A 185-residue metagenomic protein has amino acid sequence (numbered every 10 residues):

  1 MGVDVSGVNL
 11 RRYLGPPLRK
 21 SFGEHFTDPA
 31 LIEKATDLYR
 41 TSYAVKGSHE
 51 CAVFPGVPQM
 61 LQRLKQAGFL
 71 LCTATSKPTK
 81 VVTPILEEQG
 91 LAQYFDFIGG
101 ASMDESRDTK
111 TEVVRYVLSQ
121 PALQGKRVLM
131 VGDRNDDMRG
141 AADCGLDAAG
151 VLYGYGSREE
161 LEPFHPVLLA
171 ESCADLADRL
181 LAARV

Functional and structural regions predicted by a protein language model:
M1-Q59, R63, A67, K80: N-terminal helical cap/lid subdomain that shapes the substrate entry/recognition surface in HAD-like hydrolases
D4, I32, A92-D96, Q124 (+1 more regions): Conserved H-loop
N9, A92-R107: A short, structured active-site edge motif that brings together acidic residues
Q66-F69, Q120-K126, A183-V185: Glycine-rich phosphate-binding loop signature in dinucleotide/nucleotide-binding domains
T75-K77: Conserved phosphate-coupling serine/threonine residues in phosphotransfer and NTP-handling enzymes
G90-I98, E160-A177: Structural recognition of alpha->loop->beta junctions
T109-M138: Conserved Lys-Pro-Asp/Glu-containing loop-to-beta segment of HAD-superfamily phosphomonoesterases, centered on
L129-L168: Acidic, Mg2+-coordinating phosphoryl-transfer loop and its flanking beta/alpha structural elements, shared across
